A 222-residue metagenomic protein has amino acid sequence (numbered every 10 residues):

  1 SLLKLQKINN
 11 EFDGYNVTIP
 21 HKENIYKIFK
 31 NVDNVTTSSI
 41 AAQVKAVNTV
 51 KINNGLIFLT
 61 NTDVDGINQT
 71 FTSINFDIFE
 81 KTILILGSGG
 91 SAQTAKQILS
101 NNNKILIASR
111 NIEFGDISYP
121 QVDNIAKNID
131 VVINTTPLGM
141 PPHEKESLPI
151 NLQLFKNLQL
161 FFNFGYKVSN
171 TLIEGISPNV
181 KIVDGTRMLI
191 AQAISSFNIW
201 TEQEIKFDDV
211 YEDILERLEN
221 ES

Functional and structural regions predicted by a protein language model:
S1-T72, V168, I173, P178: Phosphate/diphosphate ligand-binding glycine-rich loop within oxidoreductases
P20, N134-L138, G165-Y166: Short glycine-/small-residue-rich Rossmann-like dinucleotide-binding loops
K27, M140-F161, S169, E174: Rossmann-fold NAD(P) dinucleotide-binding segment
N61-V64, F71, N75-F76, E80-S100 (+1 more regions): Glycine-rich adenosine-cofactor-binding loop
I78-F79, L99-S100, I125-K127, L148-Q159 (+1 more regions): Short, conserved loop/helix-junction motifs that constitute active-site signature segments in enzyme catalytic cores
N101-S118: NAD(P)-binding Rossmann-fold cofactor-contacting core
D123-L148: Rossmann-like NAD(P)-binding element
N157-F207, Y211-D213: Rossmann-fold NAD(P)-binding glycine/threonine-rich loop
